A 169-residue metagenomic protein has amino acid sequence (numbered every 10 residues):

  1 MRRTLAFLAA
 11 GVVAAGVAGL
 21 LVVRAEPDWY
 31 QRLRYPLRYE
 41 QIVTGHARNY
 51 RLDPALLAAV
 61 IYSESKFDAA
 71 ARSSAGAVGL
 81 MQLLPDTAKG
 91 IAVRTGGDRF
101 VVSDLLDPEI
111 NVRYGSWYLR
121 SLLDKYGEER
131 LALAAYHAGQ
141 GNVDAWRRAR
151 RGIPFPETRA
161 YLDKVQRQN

Functional and structural regions predicted by a protein language model:
M1-R2: N-terminal Lys/Arg-rich, disordered targeting/topogenic segments
L5-V23: Hydrophobic membrane-insertion alpha-helices, especially the h-region of bacterial N-terminal signal peptides
L20-N169: Catalytic glycan-binding domains that act on GlcNAc-containing polysaccharides
